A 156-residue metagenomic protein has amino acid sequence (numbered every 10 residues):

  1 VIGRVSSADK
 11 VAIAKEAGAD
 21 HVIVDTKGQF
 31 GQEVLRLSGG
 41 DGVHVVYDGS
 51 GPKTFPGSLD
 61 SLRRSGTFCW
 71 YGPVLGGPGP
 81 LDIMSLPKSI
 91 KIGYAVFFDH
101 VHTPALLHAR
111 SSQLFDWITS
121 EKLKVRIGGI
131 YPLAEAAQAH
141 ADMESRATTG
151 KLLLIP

Functional and structural regions predicted by a protein language model:
V1-T54, T103: Adenosine-nucleotide cofactor-binding segment
V5, A14, K53-K122, I155-P156: Glycine-rich phosphate-binding loop and adjacent beta-alpha segment of Rossmann(oid) nucleotide-cofactor-binding
I23, G79, G129-P132: A structural signal for short, well-ordered beta-strand elements
I23, K91-G93, R126: General small-molecule cofactor/ligand-binding pocket signal
G39, R63, P87, A147-T148: Short conserved AdoMet
G42-Y47, T67-W70, V125-G128: Short catalytic-loop micro-motif centered on adjacent basic/acidic residues
K122-I130, A137-P156: C-terminal capping/lid region of NAD(P)-dependent oxidoreductase domains
